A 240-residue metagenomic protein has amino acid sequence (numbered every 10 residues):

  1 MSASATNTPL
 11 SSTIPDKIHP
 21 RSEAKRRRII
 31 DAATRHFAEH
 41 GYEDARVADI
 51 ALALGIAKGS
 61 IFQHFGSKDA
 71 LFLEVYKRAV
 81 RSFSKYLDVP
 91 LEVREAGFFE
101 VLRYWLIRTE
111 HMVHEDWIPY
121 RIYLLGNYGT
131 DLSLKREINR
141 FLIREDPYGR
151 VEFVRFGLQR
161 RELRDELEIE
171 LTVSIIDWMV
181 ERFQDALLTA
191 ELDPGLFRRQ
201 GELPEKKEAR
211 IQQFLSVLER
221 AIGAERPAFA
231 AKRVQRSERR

Functional and structural regions predicted by a protein language model:
M1-T13, H111, R144, Y148-R160 (+1 more regions): C-terminal peripheral helix-coil segments that are non-catalytic and often amphipathic
K17, R28, H36-A70, E74: Helix-turn-helix
E43, L163-R164: Conserved hydrophobic residue
E74, V89-D116, I169-I176, E208-I211: Hydrophobic alpha-helical connector segments
K77-S82: Short, basic, alpha-helical segments at the C-terminal edge of helix-turn-helix-like DNA-binding modules
D88-V89, Y123-T130, L196-Q200, V234-Q235: Short linear capping/connector segments at secondary-structure termini
E110-E152, E162, E170-V173, G201-P204: Short secondary-structure transition hinges
